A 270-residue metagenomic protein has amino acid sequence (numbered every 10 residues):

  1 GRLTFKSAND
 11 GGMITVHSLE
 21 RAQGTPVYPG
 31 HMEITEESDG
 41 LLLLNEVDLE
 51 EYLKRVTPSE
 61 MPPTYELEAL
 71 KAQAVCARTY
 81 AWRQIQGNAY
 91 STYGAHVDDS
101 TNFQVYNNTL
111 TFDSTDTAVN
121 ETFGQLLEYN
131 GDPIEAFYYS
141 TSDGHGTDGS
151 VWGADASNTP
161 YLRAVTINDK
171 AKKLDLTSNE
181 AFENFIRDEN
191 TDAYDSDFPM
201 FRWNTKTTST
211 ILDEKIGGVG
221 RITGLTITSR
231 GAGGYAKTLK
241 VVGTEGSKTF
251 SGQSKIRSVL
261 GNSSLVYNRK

Functional and structural regions predicted by a protein language model:
G1-K270: Conserved, single-site charged/polar hotspot
